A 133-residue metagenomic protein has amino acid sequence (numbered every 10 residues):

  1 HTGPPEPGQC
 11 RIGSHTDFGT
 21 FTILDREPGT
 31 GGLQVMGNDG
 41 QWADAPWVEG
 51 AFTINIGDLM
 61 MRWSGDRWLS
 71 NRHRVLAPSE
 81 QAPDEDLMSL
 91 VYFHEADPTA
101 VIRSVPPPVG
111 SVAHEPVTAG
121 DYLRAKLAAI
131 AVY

Functional and structural regions predicted by a protein language model:
H1-Y133: C-terminal flanking tails of non-heme Fe-dependent oxygenases
